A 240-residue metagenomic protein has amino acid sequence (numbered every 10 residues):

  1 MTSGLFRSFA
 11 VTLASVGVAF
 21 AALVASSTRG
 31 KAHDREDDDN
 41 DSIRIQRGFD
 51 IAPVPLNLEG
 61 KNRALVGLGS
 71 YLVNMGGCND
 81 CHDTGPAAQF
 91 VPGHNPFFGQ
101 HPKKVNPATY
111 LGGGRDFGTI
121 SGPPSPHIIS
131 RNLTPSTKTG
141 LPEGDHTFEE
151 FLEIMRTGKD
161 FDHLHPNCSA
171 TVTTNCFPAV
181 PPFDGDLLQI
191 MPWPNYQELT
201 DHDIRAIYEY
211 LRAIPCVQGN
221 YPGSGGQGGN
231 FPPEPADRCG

Functional and structural regions predicted by a protein language model:
T2-A14: Bacterial N-terminal signal peptides that target proteins for export
T12-A22: Bacterial N-terminal signal peptides
A21, G30-A32: Boundary at the C-terminal end of the N-terminal hydrophobic targeting segment
D41, I45-I51, A88-P123, D162-P182 (+1 more regions): Surface-exposed intrinsically disordered loops and tails
I43-N74: Electrostatic cytochrome c docking/interface patches
G69, M75-P86, G122, F151 (+2 more regions): The canonical Cys-X-X-Cys-His
P96-R156, D160-L164, W193-I204: Electron-transfer interface patches adjacent to heme c in soluble/periplasmic c-type cytochromes and di-/multiheme
C176-N195: A cross-kingdom feature marking solvent-exposed beta-strand/loop segments within repeated, beta-rich binding/scaffold
